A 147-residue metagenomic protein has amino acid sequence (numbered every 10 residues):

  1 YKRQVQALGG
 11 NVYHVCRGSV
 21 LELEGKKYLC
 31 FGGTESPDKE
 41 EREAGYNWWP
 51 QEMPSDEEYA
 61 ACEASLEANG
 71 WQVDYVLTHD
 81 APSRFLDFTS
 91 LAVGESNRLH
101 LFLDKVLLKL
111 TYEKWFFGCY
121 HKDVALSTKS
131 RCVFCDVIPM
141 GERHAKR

Functional and structural regions predicted by a protein language model:
Y1-Q4: Conserved small/polar residues in nucleotide/adenosyl-binding loops
Q6, A81-R147: Conserved beta-sheet core of the metallophosphoesterase superfamily
G10, S19, L23-N97: Active-site-proximal loop/helix segment associated with metal-binding centers of metalloenzymes
N11-Y13, S130: Short, conserved active-site loop motifs that form the nucleotide-linked donor/cofactor pocket
C16: Short loop/edge segments at beta-strand edges and connector loops that shape dinucleotide/nucleotide cofactor-binding
